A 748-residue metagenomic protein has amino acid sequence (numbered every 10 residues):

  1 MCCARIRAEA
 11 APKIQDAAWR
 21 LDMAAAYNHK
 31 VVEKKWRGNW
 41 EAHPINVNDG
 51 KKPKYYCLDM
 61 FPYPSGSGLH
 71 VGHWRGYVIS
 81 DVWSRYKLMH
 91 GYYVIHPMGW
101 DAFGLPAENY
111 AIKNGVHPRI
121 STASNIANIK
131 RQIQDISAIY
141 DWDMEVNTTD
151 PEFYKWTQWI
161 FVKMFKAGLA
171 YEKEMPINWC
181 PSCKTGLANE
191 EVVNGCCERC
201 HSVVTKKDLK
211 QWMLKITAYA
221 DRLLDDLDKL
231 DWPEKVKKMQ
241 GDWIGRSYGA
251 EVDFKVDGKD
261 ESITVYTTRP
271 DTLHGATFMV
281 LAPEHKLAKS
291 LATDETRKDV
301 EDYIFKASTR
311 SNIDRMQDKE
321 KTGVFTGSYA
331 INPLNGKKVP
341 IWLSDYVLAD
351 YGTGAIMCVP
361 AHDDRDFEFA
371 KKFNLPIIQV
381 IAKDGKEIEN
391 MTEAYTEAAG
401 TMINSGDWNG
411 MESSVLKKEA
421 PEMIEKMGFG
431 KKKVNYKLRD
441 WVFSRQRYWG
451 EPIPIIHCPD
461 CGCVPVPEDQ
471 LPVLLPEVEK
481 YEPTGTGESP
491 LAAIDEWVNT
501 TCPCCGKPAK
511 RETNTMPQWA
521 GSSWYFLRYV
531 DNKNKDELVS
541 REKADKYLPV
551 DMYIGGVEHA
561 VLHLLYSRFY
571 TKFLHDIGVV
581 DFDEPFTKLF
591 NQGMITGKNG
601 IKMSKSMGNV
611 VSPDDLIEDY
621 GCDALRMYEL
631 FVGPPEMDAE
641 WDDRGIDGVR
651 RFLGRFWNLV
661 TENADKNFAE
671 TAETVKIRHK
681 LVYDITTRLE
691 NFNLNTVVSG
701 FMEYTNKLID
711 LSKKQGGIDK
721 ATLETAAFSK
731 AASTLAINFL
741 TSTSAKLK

Functional and structural regions predicted by a protein language model:
M1-C3, E9, Q15, W19-H43 (+10 more regions): Basic, alpha-helical terminal appendages of large translation-related enzymes
R20, P64-I95, C197, S328 (+7 more regions): Conserved active-site neighborhood of enzyme catalytic/cofactor-binding cores
A24-M60, L88-P97, S121-N128, W232 (+2 more regions): Conserved oxyanion/phosphate-binding beta-strand-loop segments in alpha/beta enzyme cores
A26, K34-K35, N39-H43, V47 (+12 more regions): Residue patterns forming the tRNA-binding/recognition surfaces of aminoacyl-tRNA synthetases and related DALR
W40, D101, M164, G168 (+6 more regions): Residue-level signal for inorganic ion chemistry
N46, Y55-I120, A127-N128: N-terminal cofactor/phosphate-binding cores enriched in small/glycine residues, especially glycine-rich loops such as
K51-F61, P97-P106, V146-F153, P176-S182 (+1 more regions): Short, solvent-exposed turn/loop segments enriched in Gly/Ser/Thr/Pro and often Arg
S80, Y93, H285-D384, E389-N390 (+1 more regions): Catalytic alpha/beta core of large soluble enzyme barrels
